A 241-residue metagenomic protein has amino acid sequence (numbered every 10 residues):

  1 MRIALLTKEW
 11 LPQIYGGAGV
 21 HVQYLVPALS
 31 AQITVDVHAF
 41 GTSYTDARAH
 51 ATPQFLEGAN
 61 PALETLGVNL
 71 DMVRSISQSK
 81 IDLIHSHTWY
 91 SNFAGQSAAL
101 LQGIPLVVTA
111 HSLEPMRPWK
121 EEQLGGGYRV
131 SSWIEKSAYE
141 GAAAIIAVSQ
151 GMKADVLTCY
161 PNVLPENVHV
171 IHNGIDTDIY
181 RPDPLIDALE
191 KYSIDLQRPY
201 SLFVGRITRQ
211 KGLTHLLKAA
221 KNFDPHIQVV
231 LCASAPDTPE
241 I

Functional and structural regions predicted by a protein language model:
M1-Y44, K221: N-terminal subdomain of nucleotide-sugar transferases
A4, D195-K211, L217-N222, V230: Conserved donor-binding/catalytic core segment of Leloir-type glycosyltransferases
G41-S43, I175, I227-I241: Glycosyltransferase donor-sugar binding loop
Y44-S77, E122-Q123: A short, charged, and often flexible helix/loop element on the N-terminal side of the glycosyltransferase catalytic
S86-S91, A110: Short His-centered aromatic/hydrophobic patch
P105-V107, P115-S137, A154, I186: Nucleotide-sugar donor phosphate/pyrophosphate-binding loop at the beta->alpha transition of glycosyltransferases
G151, G174: Carbohydrate-associated surface elements
R181-I194: A short helix/loop element that forms part of the nucleotide-sugar donor recognition site in Leloir-type
